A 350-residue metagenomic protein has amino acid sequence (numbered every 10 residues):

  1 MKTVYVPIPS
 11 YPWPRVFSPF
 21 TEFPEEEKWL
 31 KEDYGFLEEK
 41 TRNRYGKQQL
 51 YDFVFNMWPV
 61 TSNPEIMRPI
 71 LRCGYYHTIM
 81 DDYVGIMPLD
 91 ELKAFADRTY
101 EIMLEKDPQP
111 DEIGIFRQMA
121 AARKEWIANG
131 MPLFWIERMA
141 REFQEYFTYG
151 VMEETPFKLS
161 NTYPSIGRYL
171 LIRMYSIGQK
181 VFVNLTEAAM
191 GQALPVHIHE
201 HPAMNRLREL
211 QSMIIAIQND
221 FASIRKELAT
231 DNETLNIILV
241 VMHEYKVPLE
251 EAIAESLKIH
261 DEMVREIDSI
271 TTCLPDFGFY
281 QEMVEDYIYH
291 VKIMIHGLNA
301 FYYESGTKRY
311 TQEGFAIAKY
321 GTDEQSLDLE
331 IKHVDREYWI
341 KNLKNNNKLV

Functional and structural regions predicted by a protein language model:
M1-V350: Alpha-helical, largely C-terminal catalytic domains that coordinate divalent metal ions via clustered Asp/Glu/His
